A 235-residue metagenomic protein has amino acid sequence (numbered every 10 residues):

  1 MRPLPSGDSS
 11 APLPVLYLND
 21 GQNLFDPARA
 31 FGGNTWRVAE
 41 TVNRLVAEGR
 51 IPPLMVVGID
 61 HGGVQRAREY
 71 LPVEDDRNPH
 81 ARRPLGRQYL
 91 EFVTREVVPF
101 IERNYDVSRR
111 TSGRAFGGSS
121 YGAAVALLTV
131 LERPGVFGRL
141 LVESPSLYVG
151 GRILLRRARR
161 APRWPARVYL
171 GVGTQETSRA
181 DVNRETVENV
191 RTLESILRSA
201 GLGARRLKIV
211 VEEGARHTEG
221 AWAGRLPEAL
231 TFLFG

Functional and structural regions predicted by a protein language model:
M1-G235: Non-catalytic cap/lid and distal C-terminal segments of serine-dependent acyl enzymes
